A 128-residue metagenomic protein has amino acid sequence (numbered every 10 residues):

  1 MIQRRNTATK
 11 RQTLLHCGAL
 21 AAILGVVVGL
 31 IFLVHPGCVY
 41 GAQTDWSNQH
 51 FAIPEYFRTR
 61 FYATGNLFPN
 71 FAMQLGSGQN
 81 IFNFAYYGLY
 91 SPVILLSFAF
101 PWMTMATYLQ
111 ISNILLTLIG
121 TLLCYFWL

Functional and structural regions predicted by a protein language model:
M1-L33: Start-transfer (signal-anchor) and selected internal transmembrane alpha helices of multi-pass inner/ER membrane
V27-L128: Active-site lumenal/periplasmic loops and adjacent helix-entry segments of GT-C-fold, multi-pass membrane
